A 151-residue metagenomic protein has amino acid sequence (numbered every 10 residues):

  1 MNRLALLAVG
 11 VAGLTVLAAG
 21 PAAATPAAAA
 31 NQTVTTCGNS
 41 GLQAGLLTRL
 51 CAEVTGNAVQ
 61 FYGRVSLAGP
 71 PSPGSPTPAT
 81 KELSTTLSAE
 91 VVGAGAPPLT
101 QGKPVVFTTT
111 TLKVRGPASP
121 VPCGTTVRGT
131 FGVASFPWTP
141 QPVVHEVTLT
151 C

Functional and structural regions predicted by a protein language model:
M1-T25: Secretory targeting and sorting signals
T25-C151: Post-signal peptide N-terminal regions of Sec-secreted extracellular proteins
